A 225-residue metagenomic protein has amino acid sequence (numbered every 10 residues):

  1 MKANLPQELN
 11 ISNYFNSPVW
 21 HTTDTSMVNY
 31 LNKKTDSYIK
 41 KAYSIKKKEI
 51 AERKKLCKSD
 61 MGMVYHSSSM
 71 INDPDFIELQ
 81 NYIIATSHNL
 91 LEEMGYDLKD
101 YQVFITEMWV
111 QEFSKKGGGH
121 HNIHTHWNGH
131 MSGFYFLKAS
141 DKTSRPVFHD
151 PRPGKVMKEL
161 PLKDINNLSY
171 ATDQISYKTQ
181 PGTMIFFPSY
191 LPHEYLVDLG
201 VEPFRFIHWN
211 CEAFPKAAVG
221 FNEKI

Functional and structural regions predicted by a protein language model:
M1-D97: Non-heme Fe(II)/2-oxoglutarate
F15-V19, H130, F204: Short hydrophobic/aromatic beta-strand or adjacent loop that forms the aromatic wall/cage of a ligand/substrate-binding
K33, D198, A218-F221: Short conserved micro-motifs at the rims of enzyme active sites and ligand-binding pockets
P74-T106, S114-H130, L137-D141: Active-site region of the double-stranded beta-helix
Q111-M184, A217-N222: Catalytic core of non-heme Fe(II) oxygenases with the double-stranded beta-helix
H121-H124, H193-G200: Short beta-strand His + acidic residue motifs that chelate non-heme Fe in jelly-roll/DSBH and cupin folds
S132-Y135, V201-A217: A short hydrophobic beta-strand segment most commonly corresponding to one strand of the jelly-roll/cupin
F187-Y190: Short, proline-centered helix/strand-breaking motifs
